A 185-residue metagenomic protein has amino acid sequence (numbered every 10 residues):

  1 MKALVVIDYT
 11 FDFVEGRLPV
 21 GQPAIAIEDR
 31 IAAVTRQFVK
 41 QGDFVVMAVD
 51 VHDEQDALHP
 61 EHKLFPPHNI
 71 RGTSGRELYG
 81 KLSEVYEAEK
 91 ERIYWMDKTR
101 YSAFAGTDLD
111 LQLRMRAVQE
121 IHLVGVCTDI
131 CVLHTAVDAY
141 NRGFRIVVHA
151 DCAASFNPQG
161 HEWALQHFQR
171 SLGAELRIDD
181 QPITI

Functional and structural regions predicted by a protein language model:
M1-A3, A33-Q41, P66-I185: Active-site-adjacent betaalpha module
L4-Y9: N-terminal nucleotide-binding beta1-loop-alpha1 segment
T10-G16: Short acidic, Gly/Ser-rich segments with clustered Asp/Glu that frequently serve as metal-coordination loops in enzyme
F11, D53, A154: Short, glycine/acidic-enriched loop or turn micro-motifs at the edges of active sites
R17-A24, K63-N69, T99: Short glycine-enriched, charge-decorated loop/helix-capping segments at active-site entrances that position
R17-D50: A short alpha/beta connector and helix-capping loop motif
D50-H52, R100-Y101: Short glycine-enriched loops at secondary-structure junctions
D56-P60: Metal-dependent catalytic neighborhoods of phosphoester/phosphodiester hydrolases
